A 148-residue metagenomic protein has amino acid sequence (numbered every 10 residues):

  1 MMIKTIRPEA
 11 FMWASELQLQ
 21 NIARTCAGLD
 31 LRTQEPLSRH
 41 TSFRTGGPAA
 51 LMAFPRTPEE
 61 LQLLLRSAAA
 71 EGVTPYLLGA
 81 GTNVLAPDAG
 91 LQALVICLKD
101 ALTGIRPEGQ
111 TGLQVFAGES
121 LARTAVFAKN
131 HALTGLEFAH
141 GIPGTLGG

Functional and structural regions predicted by a protein language model:
M1-A10: N-terminal amphipathic/basic-hydrophobic helices that include classical n-h-c signal peptides and signal-anchor
W13-L146: Anion-binding (especially nucleotide phosphate/pyrophosphate-binding) glycine-rich loop and adjoining beta-alpha core
